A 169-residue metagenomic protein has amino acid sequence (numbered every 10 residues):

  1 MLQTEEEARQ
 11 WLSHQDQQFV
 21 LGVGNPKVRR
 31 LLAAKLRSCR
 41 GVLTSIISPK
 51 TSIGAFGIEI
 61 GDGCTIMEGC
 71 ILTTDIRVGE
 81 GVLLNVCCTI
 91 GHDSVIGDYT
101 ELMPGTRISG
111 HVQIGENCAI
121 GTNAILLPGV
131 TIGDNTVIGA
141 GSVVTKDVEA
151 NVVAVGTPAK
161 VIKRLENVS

Functional and structural regions predicted by a protein language model:
M1-S52: Phosphate-bearing ligand-interacting subdomains that bind or position ATP/ADP/UDP/GDP/NAD(P) or nucleotide-linked
T4, C39-G41, G63-I66, L165: Short, low-complexity, polar/charged sequence segments that are solvent-exposed and flexible
H14, E166-S169: Short, Lys/Arg-enriched, disordered terminal segments
L31-K35, V78-G79, A150, E166-N167: Short amphipathic alpha-helical segments
I46-V155, A159-I162: Structural signal for interior beta-strand "rungs" in well-ordered beta-sheet cores of soluble enzyme domains
